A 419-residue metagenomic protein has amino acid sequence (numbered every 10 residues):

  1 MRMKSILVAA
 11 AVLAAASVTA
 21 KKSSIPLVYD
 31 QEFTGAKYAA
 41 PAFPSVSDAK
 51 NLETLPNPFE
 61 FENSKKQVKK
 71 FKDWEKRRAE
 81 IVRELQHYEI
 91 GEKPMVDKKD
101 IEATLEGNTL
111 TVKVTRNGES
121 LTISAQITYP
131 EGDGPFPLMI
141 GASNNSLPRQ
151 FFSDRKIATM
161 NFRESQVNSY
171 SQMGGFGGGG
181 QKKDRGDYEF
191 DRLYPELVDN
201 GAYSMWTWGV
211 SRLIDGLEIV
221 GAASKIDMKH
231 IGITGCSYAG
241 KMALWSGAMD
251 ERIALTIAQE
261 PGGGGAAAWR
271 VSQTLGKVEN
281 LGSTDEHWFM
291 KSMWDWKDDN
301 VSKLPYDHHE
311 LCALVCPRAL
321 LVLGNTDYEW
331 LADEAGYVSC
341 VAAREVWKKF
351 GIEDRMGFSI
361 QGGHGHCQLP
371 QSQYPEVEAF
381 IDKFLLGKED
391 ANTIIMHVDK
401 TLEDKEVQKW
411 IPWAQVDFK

Functional and structural regions predicted by a protein language model:
R2-A9: Sec-dependent signal peptide recognition, specifically the positively charged N-region followed immediately by
A10-T19: Hydrophobic h-region of N-terminal signal peptides that target proteins for export in Gram-negative bacteria
K21-S124, Y129-G134, C316-R318, N325-K419: Alpha/beta-hydrolase-fold serine-hydrolase catalytic core, especially in secreted/extracellular enzymes
G134-M139, R155-T159, M228-H230, E251-L255 (+2 more regions): Loop/turn elements at helix/coil->beta-strand transitions in domains of secreted/extracellular proteins
G141-K225, K229, G262-V271: Cap/lid segment of the alpha/beta-hydrolase catalytic domain
S146, R212-G276, D285, F289: Primarily recognizes the serine-hydrolase "nucleophile elbow" in alpha/beta-hydrolase and SGNH/GDSL folds
M205-G216, I233-C236, A258, F289-N325 (+4 more regions): Extended catalytic-interface subdomain
A222, E260-L311, A332-C340, K348-E353: Mobile cap/lid helix-loop segments that gate and shape the active-site cleft of serine hydrolases
